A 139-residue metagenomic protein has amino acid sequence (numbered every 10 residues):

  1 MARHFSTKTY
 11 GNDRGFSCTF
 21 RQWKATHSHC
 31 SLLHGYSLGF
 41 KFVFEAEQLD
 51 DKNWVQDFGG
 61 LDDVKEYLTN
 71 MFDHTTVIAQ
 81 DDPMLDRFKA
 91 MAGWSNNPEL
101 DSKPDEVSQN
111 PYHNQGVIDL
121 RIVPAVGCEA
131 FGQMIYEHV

Functional and structural regions predicted by a protein language model:
M1-V139: Charge-rich, low-complexity N-terminal segments
